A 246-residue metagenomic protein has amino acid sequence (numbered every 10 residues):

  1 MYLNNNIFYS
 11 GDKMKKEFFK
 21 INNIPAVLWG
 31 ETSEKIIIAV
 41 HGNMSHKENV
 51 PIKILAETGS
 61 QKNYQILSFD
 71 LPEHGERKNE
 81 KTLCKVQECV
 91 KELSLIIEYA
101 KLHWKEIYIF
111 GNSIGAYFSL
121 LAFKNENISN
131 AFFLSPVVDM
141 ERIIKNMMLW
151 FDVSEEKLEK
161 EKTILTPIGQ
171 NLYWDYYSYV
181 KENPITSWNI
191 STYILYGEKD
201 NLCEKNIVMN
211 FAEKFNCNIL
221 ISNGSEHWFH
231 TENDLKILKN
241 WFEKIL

Functional and structural regions predicted by a protein language model:
L3-T32: N-terminal cap/lid segment of alpha/beta-hydrolase-fold proteins
E34-G42: Short beta-strand element of the alpha/beta-hydrolase
M44-A56, N206: The serine-hydrolase catalytic nucleophile loop
A56-K78: Conserved alpha/beta-hydrolase
H74-H103: Catalytic nucleophile-loop/oxyanion-hole region of alpha/beta-hydrolase and closely related hydrolase-like folds
I109-G111, L134: Short beta-strand immediately N-terminal to the catalytic nucleophile in serine-hydrolase-like folds
G111-S119: Gly/Ala-rich beta-loop-alpha elbow adjacent to hydrolase catalytic centers
N127-N210, K214-L246: The alpha/beta-hydrolase serine catalytic core
